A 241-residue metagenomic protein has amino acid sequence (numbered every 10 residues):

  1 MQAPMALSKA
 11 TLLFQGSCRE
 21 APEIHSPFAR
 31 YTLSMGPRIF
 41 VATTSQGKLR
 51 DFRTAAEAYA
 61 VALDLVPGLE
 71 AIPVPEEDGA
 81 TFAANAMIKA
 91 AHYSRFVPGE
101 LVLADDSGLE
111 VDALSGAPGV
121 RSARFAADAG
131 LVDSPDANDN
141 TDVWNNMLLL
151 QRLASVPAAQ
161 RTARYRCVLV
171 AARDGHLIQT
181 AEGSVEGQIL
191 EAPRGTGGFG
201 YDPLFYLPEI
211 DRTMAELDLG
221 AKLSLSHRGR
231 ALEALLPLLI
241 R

Functional and structural regions predicted by a protein language model:
Q15-G16: Glycine-biased, low-complexity coil/linker segments
P27, Y31-T32: Short, positively charged and aromatic/hydrophobic N-terminal segments
G36-F40, Q46-R241: Anionic-ligand binding patches
